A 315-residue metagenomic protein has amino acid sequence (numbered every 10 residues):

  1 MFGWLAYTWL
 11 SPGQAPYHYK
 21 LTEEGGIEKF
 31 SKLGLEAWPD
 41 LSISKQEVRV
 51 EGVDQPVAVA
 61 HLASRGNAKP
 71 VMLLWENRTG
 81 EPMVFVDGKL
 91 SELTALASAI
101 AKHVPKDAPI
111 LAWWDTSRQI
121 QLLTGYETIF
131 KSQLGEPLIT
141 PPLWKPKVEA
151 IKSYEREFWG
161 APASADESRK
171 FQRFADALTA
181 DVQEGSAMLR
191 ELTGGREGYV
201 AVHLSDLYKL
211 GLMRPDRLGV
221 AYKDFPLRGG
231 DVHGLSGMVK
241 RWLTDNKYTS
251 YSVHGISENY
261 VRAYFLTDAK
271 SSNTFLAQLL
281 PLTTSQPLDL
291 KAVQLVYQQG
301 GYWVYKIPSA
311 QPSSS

Functional and structural regions predicted by a protein language model:
M1-W9: Hydrophobic membrane-insertion alpha-helices, especially the h-region of bacterial N-terminal signal peptides
Q14-S315: Extracytoplasmic
